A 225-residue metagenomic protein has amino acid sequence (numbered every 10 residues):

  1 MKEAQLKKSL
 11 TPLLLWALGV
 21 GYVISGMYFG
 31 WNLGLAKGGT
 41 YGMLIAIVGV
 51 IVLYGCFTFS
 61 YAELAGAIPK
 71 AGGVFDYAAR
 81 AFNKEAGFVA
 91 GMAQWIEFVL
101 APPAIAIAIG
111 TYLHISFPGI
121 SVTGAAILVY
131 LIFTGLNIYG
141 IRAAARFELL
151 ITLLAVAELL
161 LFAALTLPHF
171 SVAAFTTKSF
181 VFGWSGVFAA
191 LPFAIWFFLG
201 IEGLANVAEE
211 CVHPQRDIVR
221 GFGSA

Functional and structural regions predicted by a protein language model:
M1-L44, Y54-F59, K70-A71: Membrane-interface "cap" regions at the ends of multi-pass membrane proteins
A4-S9, L35-A36, A78-F82, T177-G183: Helix-boundary and loop/linker segments of multi-pass membrane transporters
L6, T40-L44, I120-S121, L149-A225: Helix-loop-helix junctions that connect adjacent transmembrane segments in multi-pass membrane transporters
K8-G19, N83-I96, A125-V129, V181-A194: Select transmembrane alpha-helical segments in multipass membrane proteins
T11, L64, N83, L204-V207 (+1 more regions): Hydrophobic/aromatic residues within transmembrane alpha-helices of membrane transport systems, especially the TMDs
L15, I47-I51, G91, F98 (+7 more regions): Residues within membrane-spanning alpha-helices of integral membrane proteins, especially the hydrophobic core/packing
V20-S25, V50-G55, W95-V99, A194-G200: Hydrophobic transmembrane alpha-helices
L33-K37, I45-A46, G55-I138, A143 (+1 more regions): Hydrophobic transmembrane alpha-helices that form the core helical bundles of multi-pass secondary transporters
